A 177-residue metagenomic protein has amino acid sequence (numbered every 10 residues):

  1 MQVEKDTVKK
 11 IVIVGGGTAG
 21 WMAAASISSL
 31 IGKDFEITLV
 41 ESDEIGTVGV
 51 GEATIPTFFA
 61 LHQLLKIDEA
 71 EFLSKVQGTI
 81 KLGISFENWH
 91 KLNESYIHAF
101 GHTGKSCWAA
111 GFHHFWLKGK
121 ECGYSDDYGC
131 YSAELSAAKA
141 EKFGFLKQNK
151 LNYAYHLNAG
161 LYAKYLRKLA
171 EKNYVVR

Functional and structural regions predicted by a protein language model:
D6-A19: Beta1/beta-strand and adjacent pyrophosphate-binding region of the FAD-binding site in flavoprotein oxidoreductases
A23-F35, L61, N173: A short, Lys/Arg-enriched amphipathic alpha-helix followed by its capping loop at the start of a domain
S28-V50: Glycine-rich FAD pyrophosphate-binding loop
I37-S42, F143-L151: A short, surface-exposed helix-loop junction/capping segment
V50-L135: Dinucleotide-binding Rossmann-like beta1-alpha1 core, especially the glycine-rich loop that anchors the ADP
A109, N149-K168: Short beta-strand to alpha-helix junction loop
E171-R177: A conserved beta-strand/loop element that lines the FAD pocket in flavoprotein oxidoreductases
